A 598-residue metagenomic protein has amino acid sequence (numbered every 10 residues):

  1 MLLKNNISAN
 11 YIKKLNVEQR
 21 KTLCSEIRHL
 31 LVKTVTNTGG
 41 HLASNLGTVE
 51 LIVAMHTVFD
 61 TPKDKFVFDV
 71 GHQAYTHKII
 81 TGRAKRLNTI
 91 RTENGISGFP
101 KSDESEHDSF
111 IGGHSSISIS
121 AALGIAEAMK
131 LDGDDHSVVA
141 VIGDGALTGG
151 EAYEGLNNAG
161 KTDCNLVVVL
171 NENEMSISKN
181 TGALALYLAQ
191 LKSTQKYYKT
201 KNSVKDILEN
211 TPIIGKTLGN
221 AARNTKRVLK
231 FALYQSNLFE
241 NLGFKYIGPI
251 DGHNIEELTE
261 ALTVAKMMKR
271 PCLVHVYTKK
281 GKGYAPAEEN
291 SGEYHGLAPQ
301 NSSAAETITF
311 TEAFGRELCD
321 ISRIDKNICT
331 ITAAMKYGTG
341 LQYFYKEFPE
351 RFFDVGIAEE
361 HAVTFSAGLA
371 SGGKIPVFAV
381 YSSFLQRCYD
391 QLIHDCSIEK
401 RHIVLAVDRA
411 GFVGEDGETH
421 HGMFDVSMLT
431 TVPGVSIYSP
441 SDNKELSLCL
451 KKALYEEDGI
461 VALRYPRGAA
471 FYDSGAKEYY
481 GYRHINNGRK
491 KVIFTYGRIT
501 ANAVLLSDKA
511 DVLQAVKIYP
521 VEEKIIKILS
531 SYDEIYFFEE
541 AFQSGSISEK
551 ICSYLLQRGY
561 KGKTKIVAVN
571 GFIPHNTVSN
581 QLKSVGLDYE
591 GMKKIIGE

Functional and structural regions predicted by a protein language model:
M1-I80, L238-T259, C272-H275: N-terminal amphipathic, basic-rich helices that act as targeting or association modules
L3, E174-F314: Long, well-ordered, tryptophan-enriched scaffold segments
H41-T162, I328, T332-A333, L341-Q342: Cofactor-binding active-site loop characterized by glycine-rich and histidine/acidic residues
L218-P286, H402-V407, S427-G475, E534 (+1 more regions): Structural signature of the thiamine diphosphate
L233, E260-T263, T309-I324, G340-K346 (+4 more regions): Glycine-/acidic-rich phosphate or pyrophosphate-binding loops and their flanking alpha/beta elements
R270, T278-L385, Q391-R401, T495-G497: Non-catalytic terminal/interface segments that mediate subunit docking, oligomerization, and allosteric communication
Q300-E306, G414-D416, V435-S436, S548-E598: Peripheral docking tails and interdomain loops at the edges of cofactor- or intermediate-handling domains
D354-V355, R498, D511-S530: Generic long, charged, amphipathic alpha-helical segments
